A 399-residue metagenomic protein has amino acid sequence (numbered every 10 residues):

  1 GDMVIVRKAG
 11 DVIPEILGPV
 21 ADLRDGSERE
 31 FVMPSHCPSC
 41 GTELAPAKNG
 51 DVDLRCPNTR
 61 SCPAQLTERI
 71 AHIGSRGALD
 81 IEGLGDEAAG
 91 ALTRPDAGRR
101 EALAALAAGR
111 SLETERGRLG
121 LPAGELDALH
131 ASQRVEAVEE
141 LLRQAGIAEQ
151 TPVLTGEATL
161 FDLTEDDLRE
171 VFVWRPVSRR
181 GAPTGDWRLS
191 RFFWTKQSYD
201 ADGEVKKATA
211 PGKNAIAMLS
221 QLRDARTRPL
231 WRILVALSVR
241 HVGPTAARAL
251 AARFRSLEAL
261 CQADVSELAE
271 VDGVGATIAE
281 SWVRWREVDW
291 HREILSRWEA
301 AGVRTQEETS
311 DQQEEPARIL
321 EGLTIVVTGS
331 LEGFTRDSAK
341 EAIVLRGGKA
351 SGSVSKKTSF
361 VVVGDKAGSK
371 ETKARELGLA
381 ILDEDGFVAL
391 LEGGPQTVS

Functional and structural regions predicted by a protein language model:
G1-D2, A374: Loop/turn positions that initiate beta-strands
D2-P14: Short, charged beta-turn/beta-strand-edge "cap" motif at the junction between a beta-strand and an adjacent loop
V4, S61-R175: Long, charge-rich boundary regions
V4-R7, G50-R60, L66-H72, R191 (+1 more regions): Nucleic-acid-contacting surfaces of polymerase cores and analogous helical-repeat interfaces
A9-D11, A21, S61, D86 (+4 more regions): Short, ordered loop/turn segments at secondary-structure junctions
V12-E82: Cys/His-rich short segments
P34, I73-R76, R94-P95, L222-R228 (+1 more regions): Short domain-boundary/entry signatures in modular proteins, especially in secreted/extracellular architectures
A123-S399: DNA strand-break repair and replication-stress modules
